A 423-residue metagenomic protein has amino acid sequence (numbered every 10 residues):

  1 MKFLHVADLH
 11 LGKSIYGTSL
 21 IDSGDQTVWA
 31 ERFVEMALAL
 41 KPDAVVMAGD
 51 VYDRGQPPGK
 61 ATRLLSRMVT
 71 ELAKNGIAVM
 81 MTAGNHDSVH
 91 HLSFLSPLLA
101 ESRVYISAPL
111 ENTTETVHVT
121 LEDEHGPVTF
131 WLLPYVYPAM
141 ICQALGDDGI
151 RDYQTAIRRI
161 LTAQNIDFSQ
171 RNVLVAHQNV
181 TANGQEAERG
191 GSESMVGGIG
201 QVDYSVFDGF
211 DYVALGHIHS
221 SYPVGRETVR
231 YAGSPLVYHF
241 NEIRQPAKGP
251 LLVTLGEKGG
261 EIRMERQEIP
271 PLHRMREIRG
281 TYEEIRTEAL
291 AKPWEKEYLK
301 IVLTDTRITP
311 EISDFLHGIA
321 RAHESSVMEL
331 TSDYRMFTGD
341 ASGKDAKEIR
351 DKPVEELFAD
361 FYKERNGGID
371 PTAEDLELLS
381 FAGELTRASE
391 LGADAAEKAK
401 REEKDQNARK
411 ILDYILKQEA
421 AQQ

Functional and structural regions predicted by a protein language model:
M1-T70, L174: N-terminal active-site segment of His-dependent metallophosphoesterases
V6-A7, V45-G49, A78-N85, Y105-L110 (+3 more regions): Active-site neighborhood of phospho(di)ester-bond hydrolases with catalytic His/Asp-centered motifs
H10-G12, P42-K60, I77-H90, Q178-G198: Active-site neighborhood of divalent metal-dependent phosphoester/pyrophosphate hydrolases
I15-G17, G49-M68, A83-R103, S107-A108 (+3 more regions): Metal-dependent catalytic neighborhoods of phosphoester/phosphodiester hydrolases
A44, L255-Q423: Accessory, non-catalytic peripheral segments of nucleic-acid enzymes
L64-G76, I199-G209: Catalytic-core regions built around general acid/base machinery
F94-L98, S102-V196, P235: Conserved catalytic scaffold of divalent metal-dependent phosphoesterases
T181-A182, E186-G259: Conserved beta-sheet core of the metallophosphoesterase superfamily
